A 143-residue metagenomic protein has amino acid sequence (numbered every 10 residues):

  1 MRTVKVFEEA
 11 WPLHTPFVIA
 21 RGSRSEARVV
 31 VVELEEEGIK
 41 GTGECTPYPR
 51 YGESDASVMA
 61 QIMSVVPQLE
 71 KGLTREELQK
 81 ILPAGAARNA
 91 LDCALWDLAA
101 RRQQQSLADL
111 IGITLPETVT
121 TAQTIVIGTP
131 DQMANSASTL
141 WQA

Functional and structural regions predicted by a protein language model:
M1-A143: N-terminal capping/lid subdomain adjacent to the active-site entrance of alpha/beta enzymes
